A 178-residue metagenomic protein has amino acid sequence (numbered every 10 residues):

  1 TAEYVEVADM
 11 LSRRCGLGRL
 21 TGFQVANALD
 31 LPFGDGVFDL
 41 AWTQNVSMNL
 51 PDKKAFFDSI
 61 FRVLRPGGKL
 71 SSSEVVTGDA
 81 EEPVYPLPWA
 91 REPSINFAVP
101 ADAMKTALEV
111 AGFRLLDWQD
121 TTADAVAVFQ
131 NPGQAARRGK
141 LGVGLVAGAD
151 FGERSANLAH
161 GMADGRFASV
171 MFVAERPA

Functional and structural regions predicted by a protein language model:
T1-D30: Class I SAM-dependent methyltransferase SAM/SAH-binding core
A26-A41: A short acidic, Gly/Pro-enriched loop at the edge of an enzyme's catalytic core that lines a small-molecule cofactor
D39-D52: A short SAM/SAH-binding and catalytic strip from SAM-dependent methyltransferases
K54-K69: A short glycine-rich, Lys/Arg-flanked "PGG" loop and its adjoining helix->strand segment in the class I
V75-I95: Short, glycine-/aromatic-enriched active-site segment of Class I SAM-dependent methyltransferases
N96-W118: Short alpha-helix
D117-A178: Conserved Class I S-adenosyl-L-methionine
